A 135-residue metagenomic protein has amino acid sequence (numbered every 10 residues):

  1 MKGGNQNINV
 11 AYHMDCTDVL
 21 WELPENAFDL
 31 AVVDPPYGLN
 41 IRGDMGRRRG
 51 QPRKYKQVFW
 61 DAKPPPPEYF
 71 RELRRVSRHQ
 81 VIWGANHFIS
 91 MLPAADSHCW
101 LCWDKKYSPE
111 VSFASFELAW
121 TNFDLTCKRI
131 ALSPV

Functional and structural regions predicted by a protein language model:
M1-V135: Class I S-adenosyl-L-methionine-dependent methyltransferase catalytic core
